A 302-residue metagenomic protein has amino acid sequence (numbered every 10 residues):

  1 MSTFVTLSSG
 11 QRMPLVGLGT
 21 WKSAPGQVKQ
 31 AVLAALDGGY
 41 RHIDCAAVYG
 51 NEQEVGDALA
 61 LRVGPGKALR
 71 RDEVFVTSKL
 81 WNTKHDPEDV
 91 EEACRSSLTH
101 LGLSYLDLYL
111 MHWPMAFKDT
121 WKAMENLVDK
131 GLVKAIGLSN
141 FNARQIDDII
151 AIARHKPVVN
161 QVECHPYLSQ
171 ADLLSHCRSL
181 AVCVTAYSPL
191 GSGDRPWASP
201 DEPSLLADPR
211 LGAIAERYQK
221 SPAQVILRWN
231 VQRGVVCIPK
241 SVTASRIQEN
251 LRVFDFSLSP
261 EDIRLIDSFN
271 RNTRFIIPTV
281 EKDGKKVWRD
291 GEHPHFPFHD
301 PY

Functional and structural regions predicted by a protein language model:
M1-V74, L190-G193, H293-Y302: N-terminal binding-site loop/beta-alpha segment at the start of enzyme catalytic domains that lines or forms
K22-G26, A46-E54, T83-E88, P114-F117 (+1 more regions): Acidic-and-aromatic substrate-binding clefts and catalytic sites of carbohydrate-active enzymes
S23-L36, H85-L101, R144-D147: Short, acidic/polar
R41, S104-D107, K134, V158: Short acidic/polar active-site loop segments enriched in Thr and Asp
Q53-G64, C94-L98, M124-E125, I146-D147: Short, well-ordered amphipathic alpha-helices
R70-K84, D107-P114: A short, structured active-site edge motif that brings together acidic residues
V90-L110, N126-K130: CE4/NodB-like, metal-dependent polysaccharide N-deacetylase domain that modifies extracellular/periplasmic N-acetylated
W113-Y302: Beta/alpha (TIM)-barrel catalytic core signal, keyed to glycine-rich beta->alpha loops juxtaposed to Asp/Glu that bind
